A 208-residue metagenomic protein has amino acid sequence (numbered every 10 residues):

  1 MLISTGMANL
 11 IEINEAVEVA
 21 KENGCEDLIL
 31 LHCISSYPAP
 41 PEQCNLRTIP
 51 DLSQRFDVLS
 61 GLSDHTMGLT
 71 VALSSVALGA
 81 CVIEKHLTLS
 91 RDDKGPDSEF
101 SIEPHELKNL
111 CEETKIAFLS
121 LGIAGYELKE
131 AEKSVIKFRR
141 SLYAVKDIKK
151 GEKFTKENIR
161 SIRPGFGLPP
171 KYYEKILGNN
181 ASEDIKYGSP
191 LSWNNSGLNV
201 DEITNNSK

Functional and structural regions predicted by a protein language model:
M1-K208: Catalytic cores and adjacent flexible loops of soluble metabolic enzymes that perform enolate/carbanion chemistry on
